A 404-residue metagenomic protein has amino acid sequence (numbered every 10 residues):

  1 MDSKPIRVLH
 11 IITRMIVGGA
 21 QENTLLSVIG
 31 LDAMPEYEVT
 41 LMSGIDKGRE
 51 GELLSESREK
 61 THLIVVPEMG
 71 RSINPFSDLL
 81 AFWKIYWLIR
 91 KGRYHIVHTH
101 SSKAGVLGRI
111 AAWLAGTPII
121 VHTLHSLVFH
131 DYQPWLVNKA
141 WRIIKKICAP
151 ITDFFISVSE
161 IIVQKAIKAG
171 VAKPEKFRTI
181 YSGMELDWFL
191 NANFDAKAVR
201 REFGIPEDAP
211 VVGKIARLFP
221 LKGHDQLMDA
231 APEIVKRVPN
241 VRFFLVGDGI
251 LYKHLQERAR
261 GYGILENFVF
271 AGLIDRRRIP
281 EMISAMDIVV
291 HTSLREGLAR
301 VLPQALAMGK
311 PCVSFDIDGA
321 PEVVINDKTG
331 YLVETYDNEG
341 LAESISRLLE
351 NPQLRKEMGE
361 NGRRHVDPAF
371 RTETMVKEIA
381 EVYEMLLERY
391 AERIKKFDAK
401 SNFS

Functional and structural regions predicted by a protein language model:
P5-I6, H10-G18, E22-S77, I250-L251: N-terminal strand-loop element at the rim of the active site of nucleotide-sugar-dependent glycosyltransferases
Q21-I29, P210, K214-K236, I250-Q256 (+2 more regions): A conserved mid-protein helix/loop that constitutes part of the nucleotide-sugar donor-binding site
I151-R178, M184-F189: A short, active-site helix/loop in glycosyltransferases that binds the activated sugar's phosphate group
R201, G340, R347, L354-A369 (+1 more regions): A short, well-ordered alpha-helix in the C-terminal region of glycosyltransferases
Q256-I274: Nucleotide-activated donor-binding/catalytic signature segment of Leloir-type glycosyltransferases, i.e., the conserved
L294: Aromatic "clamp/platform" in nucleotide-sugar-dependent glycosyltransferases that forms part of the donor/acceptor
P311-S314, V324: Short hydrophobic beta-strand element within catalytic cores of glycosyltransferases and related nucleotide-activated
N326-D327, Y331-N338, R347-Q353: Conserved acidic donor-binding segment of nucleotide-sugar-dependent glycosyltransferases
